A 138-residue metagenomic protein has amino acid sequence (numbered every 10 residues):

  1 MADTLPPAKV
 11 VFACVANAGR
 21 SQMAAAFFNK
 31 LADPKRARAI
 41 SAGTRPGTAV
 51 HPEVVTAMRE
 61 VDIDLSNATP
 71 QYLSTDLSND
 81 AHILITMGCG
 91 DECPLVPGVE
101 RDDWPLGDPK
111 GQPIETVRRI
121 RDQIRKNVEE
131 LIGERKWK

Functional and structural regions predicted by a protein language model:
A2-S74: Conserved active-site segments centered on acidic
F12, S41, T86, D102-P105: Structural signal for conserved beta-strand scaffold positions within catalytic alpha/beta enzyme cores
N17, M58, L84-I85, I124: Conserved small-residue
K35-A37, H82, V99: A structural micro-motif
A39, H51, V55, S78-I85 (+1 more regions): Short amphipathic alpha-helical patches
T56, Q71, T75, N79 (+3 more regions): Charged/polar, solvent-exposed surface patches and flexible loops
A68-P97: Mid-chain, well-packed structural core segment of small domains
C89-K138: Phosphate-binding/catalytic loops
